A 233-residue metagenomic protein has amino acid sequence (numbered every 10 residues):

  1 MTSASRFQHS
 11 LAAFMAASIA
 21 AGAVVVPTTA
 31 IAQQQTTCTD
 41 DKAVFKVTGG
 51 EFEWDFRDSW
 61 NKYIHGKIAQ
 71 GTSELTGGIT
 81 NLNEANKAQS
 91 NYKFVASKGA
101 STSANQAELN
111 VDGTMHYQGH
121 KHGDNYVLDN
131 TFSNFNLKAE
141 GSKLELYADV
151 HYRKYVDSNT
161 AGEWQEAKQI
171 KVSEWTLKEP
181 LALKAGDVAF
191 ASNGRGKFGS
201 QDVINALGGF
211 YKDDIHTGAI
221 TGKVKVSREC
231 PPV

Functional and structural regions predicted by a protein language model:
M1-Q33: Secretory targeting and sorting signals
T28, P232-V233: Generic low-complexity segments that are intrinsically disordered, proline-rich and/or Lys/Arg-biased
Q33-P232: Extended, solvent-exposed, non-transmembrane regions
